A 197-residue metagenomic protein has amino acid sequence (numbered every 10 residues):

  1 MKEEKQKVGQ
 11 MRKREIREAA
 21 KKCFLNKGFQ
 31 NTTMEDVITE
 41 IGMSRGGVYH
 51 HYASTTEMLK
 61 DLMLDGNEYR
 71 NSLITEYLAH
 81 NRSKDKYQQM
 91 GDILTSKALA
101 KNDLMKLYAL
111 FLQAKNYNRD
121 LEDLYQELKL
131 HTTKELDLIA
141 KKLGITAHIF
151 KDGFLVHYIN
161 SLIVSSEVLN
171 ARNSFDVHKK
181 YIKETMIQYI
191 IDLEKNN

Functional and structural regions predicted by a protein language model:
M1-M11, N196-N197: N-terminal intrinsically disordered/low-complexity leader segments
K2, E15, A19-E57, D61: Helix-turn-helix
A53-E57, D61, R82, L99 (+3 more regions): Residues in soluble alpha-helical coiled-coils and helical-bundle/repeat scaffolds
D61, T75-N102, K142, L155-V156 (+1 more regions): Hydrophobic alpha-helical connector segments
L64-R70: Short, basic, alpha-helical segments at the C-terminal edge of helix-turn-helix-like DNA-binding modules
K86, A98-D123, V168-R172: Amphipathic alpha-helical segments used for helix-helix packing
L94, Y108-L112, I159-I163: Short alpha-helical scaffolding segments that buttress acidic/His motifs in well-ordered protein cores
E122-Q126, L130, K141-N197: Hydrophobic/aromatic-rich alpha-helical bundle segments in the mid-to-C-terminal region
